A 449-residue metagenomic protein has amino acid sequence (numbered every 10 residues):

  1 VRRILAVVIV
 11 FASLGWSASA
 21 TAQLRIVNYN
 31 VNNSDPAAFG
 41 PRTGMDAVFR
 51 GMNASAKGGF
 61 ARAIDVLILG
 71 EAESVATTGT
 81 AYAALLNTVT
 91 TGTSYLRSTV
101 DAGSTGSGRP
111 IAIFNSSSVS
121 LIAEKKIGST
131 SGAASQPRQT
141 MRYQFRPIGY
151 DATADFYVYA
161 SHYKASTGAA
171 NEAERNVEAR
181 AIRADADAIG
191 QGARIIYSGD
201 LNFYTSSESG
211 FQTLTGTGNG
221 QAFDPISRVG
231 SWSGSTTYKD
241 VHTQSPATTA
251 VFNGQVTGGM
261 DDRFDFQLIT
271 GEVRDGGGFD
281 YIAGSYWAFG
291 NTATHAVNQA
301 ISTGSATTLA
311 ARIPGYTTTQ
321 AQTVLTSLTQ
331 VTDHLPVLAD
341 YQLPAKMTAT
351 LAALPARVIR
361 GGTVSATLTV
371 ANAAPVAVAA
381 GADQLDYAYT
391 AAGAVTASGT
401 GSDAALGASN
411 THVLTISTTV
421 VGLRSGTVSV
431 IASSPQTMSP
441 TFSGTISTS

Functional and structural regions predicted by a protein language model:
I4-S13: Sec-dependent N-terminal signal peptides
S13, S104, A134, G149 (+6 more regions): Sterically constrained small-residue positions within well-ordered secondary structures of folded domains
A22-K346, G381-D386, A392, F442-G444: Divalent cation-coordinating acidic motifs and surrounding scaffolds that mediate Ca2+/Mg2+/Mn2+/Zn2+-dependent binding
L343-S449: Feature for long, exposed domains in two main contexts
